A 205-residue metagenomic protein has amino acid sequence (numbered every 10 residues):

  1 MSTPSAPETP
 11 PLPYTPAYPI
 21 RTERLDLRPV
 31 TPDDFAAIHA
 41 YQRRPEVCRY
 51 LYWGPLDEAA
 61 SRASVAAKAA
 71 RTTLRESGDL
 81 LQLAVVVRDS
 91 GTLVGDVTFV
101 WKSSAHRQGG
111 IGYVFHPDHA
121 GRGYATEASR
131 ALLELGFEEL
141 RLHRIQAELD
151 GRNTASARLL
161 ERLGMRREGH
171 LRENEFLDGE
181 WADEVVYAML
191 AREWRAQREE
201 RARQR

Functional and structural regions predicted by a protein language model:
M1-D118, L135, E139, E180-R205: GNAT-family acyltransferases
G91, G123, N153, G179: Conserved G/P- and acidic residue-centered "switch" motifs that form tight phosphate/ATP-binding loops in soluble
L93, V97, L149-L159: Membrane-interacting alpha-helical segments
Y113-F115, G121-E138, T154-R162: Conserved acetyl-CoA-binding loop-helix of GNAT-fold acetyltransferases
E138, R144-A147: Short, basic (Lys/Arg/His-rich) helix/loop patches that form interaction surfaces in the mid-to-C-terminal regions
Q146-E148, R166-E184: Conserved catalytic-core motifs of GNAT/GCN5-like acyltransferases
